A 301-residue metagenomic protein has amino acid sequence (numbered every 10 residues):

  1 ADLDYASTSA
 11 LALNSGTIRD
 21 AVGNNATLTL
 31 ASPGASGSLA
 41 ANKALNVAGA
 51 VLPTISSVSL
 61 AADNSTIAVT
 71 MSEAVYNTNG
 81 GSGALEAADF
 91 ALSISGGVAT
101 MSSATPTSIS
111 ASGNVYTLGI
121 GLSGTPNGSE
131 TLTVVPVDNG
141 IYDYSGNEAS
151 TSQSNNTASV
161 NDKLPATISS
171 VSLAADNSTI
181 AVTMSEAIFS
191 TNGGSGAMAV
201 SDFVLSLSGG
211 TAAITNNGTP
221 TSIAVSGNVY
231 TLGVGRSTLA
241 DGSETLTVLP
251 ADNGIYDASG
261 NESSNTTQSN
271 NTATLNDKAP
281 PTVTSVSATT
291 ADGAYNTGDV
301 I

Functional and structural regions predicted by a protein language model:
A1-I301: Non-catalytic beta-sheet/beta-sandwich ligand-binding modules that flank or precede catalytic cores
